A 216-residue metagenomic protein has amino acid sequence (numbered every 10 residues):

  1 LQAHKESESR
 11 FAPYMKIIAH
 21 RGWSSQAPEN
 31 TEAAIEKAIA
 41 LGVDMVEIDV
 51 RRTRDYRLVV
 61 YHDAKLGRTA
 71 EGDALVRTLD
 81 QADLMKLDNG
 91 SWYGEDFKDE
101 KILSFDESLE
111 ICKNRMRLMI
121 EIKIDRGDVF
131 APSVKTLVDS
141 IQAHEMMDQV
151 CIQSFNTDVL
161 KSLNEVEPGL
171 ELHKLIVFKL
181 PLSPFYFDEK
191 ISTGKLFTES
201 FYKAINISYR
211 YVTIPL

Functional and structural regions predicted by a protein language model:
L1-L216: Phosphate-group recognition and catalysis centered on beta-loop-alpha active-site segments
